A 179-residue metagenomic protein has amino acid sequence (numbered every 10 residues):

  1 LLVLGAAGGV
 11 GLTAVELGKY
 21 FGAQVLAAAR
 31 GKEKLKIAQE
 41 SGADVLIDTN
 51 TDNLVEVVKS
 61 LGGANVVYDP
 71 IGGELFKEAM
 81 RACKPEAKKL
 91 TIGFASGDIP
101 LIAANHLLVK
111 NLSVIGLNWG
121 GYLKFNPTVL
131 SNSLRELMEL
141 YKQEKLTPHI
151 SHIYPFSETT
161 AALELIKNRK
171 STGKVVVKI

Functional and structural regions predicted by a protein language model:
L1-T51: Mid-domain Rossmann-like dinucleotide-binding core that forms the NAD(H)/NADP(H) cofactor-binding site
L2, I47, N65-Y68, L90: N-terminal Rossmann-like NAD(P) cofactor-binding module of classical short-chain dehydrogenase/reductase
A43, G63-A64, L146, T159: Local beta-strand N-terminus motif with an aromatic residue
N53-G62: Short amphipathic alpha-helix with an adjacent loop that forms part of the alpha/beta core around
G62, K84, K170-S171: Short conserved AdoMet
E74-K145, I179: Glycine-rich phosphate-binding loop and adjacent beta-alpha segment of Rossmann(oid) nucleotide-cofactor-binding
P127-I179: C-terminal hydrophobic helical "lid"/dimerization subdomain of Rossmann-like NAD(P)H-dependent oxidoreductases
